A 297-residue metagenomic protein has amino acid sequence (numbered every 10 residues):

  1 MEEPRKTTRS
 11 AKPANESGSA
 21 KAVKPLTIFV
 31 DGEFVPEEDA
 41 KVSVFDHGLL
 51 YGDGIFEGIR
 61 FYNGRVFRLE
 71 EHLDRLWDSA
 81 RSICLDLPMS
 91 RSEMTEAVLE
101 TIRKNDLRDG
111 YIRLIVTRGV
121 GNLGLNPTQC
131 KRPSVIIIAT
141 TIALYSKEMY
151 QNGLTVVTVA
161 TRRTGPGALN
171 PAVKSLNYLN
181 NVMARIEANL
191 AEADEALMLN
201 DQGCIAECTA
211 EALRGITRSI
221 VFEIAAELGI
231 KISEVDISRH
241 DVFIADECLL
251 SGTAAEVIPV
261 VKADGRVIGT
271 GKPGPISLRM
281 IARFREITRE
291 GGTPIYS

Functional and structural regions predicted by a protein language model:
M1-E195, D201-C204, F222-S297: Conserved alpha/beta cores of soluble small-molecule-handling proteins
C204-E211: Short, intrinsically disordered, charge-balanced linker/junction segments flanking boundaries in proteins
A212-A225: Gly/Ser/Thr-rich active-site loops/lids in small-molecule metabolic enzymes that frequently grip phosphoryl groups
